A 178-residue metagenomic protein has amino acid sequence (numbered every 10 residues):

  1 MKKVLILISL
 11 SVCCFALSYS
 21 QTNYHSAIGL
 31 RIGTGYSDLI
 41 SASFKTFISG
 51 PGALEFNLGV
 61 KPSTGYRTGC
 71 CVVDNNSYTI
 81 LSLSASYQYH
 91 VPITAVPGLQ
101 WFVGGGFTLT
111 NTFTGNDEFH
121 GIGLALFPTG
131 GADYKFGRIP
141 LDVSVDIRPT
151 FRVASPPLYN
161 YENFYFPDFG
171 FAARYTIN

Functional and structural regions predicted by a protein language model:
M1-Y24: Bacterial Sec-dependent N-terminal signal peptides
Y19-V72, T176-N178: Short glycine/proline- and aromatic-enriched beta-strand/turn motifs that initiate or cap beta-hairpins
T22, T34-Y36, S77-T79, H120-L124 (+1 more regions): Short sequence motifs at beta-strands and strand-loop junctions characteristic of Gram-negative outer-membrane
G29, S41, G104-G106, G131 (+1 more regions): Glycine-centered flexibility sites
G33-G35, G59-K61, G106-T110, D146-R152 (+1 more regions): Outer-membrane beta-barrel pore domains and translocons
T46-V143: Gram-negative (and chloroplast) outer-membrane scaffold detector with strong preference for beta-barrel transmembrane
R148-E162, G170: Outer-membrane beta-barrel porins/channels
F164-N178: Outer-membrane beta-barrel "beta-signal"
